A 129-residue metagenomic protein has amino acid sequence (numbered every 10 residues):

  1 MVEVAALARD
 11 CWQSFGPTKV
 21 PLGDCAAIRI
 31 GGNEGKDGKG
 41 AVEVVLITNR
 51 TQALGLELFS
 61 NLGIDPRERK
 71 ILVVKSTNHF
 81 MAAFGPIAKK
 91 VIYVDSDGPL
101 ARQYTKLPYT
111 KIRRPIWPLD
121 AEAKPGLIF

Functional and structural regions predicted by a protein language model:
V2-F129: Extended hydrophobic packing segments that form well-structured cores
